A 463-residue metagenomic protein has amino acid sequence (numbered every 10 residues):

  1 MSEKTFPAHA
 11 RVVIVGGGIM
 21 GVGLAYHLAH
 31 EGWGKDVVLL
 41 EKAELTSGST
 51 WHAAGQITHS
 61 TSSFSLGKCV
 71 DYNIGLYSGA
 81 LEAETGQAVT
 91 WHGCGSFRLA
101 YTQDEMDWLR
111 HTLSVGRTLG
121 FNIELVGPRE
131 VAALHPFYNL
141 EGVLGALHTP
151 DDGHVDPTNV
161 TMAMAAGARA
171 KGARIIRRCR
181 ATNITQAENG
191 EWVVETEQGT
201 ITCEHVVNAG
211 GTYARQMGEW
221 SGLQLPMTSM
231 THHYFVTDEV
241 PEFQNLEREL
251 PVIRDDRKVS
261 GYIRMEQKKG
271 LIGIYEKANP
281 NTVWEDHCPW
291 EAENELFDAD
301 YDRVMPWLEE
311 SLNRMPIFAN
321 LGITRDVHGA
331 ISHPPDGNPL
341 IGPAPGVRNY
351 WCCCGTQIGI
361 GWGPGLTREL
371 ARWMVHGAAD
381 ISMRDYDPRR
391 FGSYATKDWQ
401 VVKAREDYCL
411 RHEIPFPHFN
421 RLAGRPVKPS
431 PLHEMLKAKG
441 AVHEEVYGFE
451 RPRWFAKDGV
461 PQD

Functional and structural regions predicted by a protein language model:
V13-V15, I201-Y213, T367: Short hydrophobic core segments
A29-T50: Glycine-rich FAD pyrophosphate-binding loop
A54-H59, F97-R98, S221-R248, P306: Central beta-strand plus flanking loop segment that forms part of the substrate or channel wall within the catalytic
G55-L134, K258-I263, Q267-L271, R405-F419 (+3 more regions): Dinucleotide-binding Rossmann-like beta1-alpha1 core, especially the glycine-rich loop that anchors the ADP
L76-G79, E84-Q87, H92, A100-R177 (+5 more regions): Flavin (FAD/FMN) cofactor-binding and adjacent substrate-gating region of FAD-dependent oxidoreductase domains
P157, E295-K428: C-terminal catalytic lobe of FAD-dependent flavoproteins
T182-T202, V206: Conserved beta-strand-loop-beta-strand element in the redox core of flavoprotein oxidoreductases
L223-Q224, V240-R348: Active-site lid/adjacent beta-loop-alpha segment flanking the redox-cofactor pocket in flavoenzymes
